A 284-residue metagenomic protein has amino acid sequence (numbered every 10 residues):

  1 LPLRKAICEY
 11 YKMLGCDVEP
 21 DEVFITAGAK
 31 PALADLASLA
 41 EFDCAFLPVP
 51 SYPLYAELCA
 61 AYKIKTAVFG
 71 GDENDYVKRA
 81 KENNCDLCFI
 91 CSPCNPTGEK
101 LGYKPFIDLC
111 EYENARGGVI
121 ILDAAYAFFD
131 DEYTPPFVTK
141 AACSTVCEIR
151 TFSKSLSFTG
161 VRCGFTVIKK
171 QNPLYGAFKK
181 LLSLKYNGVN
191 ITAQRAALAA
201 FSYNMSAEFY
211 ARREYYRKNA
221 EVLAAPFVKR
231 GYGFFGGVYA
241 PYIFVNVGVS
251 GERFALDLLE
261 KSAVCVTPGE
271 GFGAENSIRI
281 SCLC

Functional and structural regions predicted by a protein language model:
L1-E113, A127-A141, C147: Conserved core of the PLP fold type I
E19, L122, F128, E132-S155 (+2 more regions): Conserved active-site segment immediately N-terminal to the catalytic lysine that forms the internal aldimine
L47, V68, L122, V266-P268: Hydrophobic residues in well-ordered beta-strands that form the structural core
Y62, A115-R116, S144, R230 (+1 more regions): Helix C-cap/helix->beta junction micro-motif
C147-E214, A225: Conserved core segment of the aminotransferase class I/II
I149, G233-V238, E270-G271: Short beta-strand
L198, R213-A224, G233-N246, N276: Conserved glycine-rich beta-strand-loop-beta hairpin in the small C-terminal domain of fold type I
Y242-V249, S262-C284: Conserved PLP-binding active-site segment of the aspartate aminotransferase-like
